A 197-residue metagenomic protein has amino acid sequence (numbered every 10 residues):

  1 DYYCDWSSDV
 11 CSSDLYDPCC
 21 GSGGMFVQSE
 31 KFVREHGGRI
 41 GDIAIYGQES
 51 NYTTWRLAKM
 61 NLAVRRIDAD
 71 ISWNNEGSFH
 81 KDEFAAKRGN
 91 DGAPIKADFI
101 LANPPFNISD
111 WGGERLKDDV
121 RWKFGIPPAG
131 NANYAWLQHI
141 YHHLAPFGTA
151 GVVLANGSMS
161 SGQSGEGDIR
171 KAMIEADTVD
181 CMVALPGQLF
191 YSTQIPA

Functional and structural regions predicted by a protein language model:
D1-V10: Single conserved hydrophobic/aromatic residue that forms the stacking wall/gate of nucleotide- or nucleobase-binding
S13-F32, R65, S78-F79, K87-E114 (+2 more regions): Conserved proline-anchored active-site loop of SAM-dependent methyltransferases that bridges a beta-strand
F26, T53-L57: Short alpha-helix immediately C-terminal to the canonical SAM-binding loop
E30-A44: Conserved S-adenosyl-L-methionine
I45-E49: Conserved SAM-binding motif I beta-strand of class I
A58-D68: Short, conserved SAM-binding/catalytic segment of Class I S-adenosyl-L-methionine-dependent methyltransferases
F106-S109, L116-G130: Conserved catalytic motifs of ABC-family nucleotide-binding domains
P128-P196: Conserved Class I SAM-dependent methyltransferase catalytic core
